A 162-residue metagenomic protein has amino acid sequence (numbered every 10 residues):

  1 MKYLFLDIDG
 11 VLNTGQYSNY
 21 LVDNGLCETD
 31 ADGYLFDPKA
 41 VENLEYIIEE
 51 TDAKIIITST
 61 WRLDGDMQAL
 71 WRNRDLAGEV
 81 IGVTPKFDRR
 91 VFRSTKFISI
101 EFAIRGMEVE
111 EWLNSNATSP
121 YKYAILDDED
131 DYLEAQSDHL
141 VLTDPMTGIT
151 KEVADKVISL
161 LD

Functional and structural regions predicted by a protein language model:
M1-Y3, Y121-K122: Hydrophobic/aromatic side chains embedded in well-ordered alpha-helices
K2-F92: Alpha-helical substrate-recognition element adjacent to the catalytic core
Q68-D162: C-terminal cap/substrate-recognition subdomain and adjoining C-terminal extension of metal-dependent phosphatase-like
